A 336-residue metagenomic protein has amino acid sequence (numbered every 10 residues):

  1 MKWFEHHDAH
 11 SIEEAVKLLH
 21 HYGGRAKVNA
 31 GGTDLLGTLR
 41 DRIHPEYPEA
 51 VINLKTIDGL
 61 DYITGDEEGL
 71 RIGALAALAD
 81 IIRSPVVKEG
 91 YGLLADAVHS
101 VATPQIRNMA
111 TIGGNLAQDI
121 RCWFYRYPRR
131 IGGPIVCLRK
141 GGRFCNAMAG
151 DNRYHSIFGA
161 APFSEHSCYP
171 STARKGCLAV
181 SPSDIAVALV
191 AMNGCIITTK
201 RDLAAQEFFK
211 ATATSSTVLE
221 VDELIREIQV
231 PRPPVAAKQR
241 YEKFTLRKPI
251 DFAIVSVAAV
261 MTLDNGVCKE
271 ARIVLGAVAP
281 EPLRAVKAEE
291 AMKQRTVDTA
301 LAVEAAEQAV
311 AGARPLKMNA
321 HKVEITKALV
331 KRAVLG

Functional and structural regions predicted by a protein language model:
M1-G336: C-terminal structural segment of proteins
